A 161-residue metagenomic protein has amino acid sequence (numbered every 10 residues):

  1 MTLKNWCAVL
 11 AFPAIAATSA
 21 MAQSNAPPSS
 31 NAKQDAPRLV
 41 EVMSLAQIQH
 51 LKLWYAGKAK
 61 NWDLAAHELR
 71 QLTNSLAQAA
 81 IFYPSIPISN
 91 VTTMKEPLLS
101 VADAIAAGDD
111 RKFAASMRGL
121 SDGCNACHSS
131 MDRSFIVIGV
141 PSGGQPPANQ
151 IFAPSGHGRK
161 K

Functional and structural regions predicted by a protein language model:
A8-A17: Bacterial N-terminal signal peptides
T18-A22: Sec/Tat signal peptide C-region and signal peptidase I cleavage site
Q23-D63, F152-K161: Immediate post-signal-peptide N-terminus of mature secreted/exported proteins
K58, W62-A66, V91-M94, L98-L120: Amphipathic, charged alpha-helical scaffolds that flank and support histidine-based chemistry in signaling
S75-T92: Short, solvent-exposed, charged loop/turn and helix-capping segments that join or cap alpha-helices on peripheral
L120-M131: The canonical Cys-X-X-Cys-His
I138-N149: Short cysteine/histidine-rich metal-coordination sites, predominantly Zn2+-binding motifs
